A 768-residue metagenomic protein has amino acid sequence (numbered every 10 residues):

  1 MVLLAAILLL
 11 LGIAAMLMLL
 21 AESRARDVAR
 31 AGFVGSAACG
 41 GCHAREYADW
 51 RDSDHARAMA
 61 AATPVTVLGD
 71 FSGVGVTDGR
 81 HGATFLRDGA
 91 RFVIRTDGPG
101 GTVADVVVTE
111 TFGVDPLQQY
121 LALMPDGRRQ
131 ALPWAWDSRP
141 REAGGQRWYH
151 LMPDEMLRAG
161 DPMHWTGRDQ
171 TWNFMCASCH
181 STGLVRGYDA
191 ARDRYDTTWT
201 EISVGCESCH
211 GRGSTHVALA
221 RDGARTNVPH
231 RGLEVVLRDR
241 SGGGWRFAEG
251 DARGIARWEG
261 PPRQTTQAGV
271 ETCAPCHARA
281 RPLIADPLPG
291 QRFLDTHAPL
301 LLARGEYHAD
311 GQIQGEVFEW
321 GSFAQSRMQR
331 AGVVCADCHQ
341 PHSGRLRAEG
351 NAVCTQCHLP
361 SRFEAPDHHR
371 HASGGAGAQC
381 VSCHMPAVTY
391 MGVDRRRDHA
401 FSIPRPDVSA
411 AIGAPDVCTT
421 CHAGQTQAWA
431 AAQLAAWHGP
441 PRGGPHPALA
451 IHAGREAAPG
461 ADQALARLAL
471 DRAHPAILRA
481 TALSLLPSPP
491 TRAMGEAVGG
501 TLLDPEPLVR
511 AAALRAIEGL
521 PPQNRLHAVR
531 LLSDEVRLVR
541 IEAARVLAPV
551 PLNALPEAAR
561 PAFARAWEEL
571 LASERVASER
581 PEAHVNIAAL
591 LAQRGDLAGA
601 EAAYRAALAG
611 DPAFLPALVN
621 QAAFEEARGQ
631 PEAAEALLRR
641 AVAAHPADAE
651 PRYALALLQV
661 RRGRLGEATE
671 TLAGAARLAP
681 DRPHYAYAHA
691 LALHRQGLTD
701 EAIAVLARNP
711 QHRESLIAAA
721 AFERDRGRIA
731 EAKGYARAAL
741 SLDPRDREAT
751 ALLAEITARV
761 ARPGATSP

Functional and structural regions predicted by a protein language model:
A37, R45-G113, L117-P125, P133 (+6 more regions): Primarily the internal scaffold of c-type cytochrome electron-transfer domains, especially repeated/multiheme c-type
P459-A469, T491-L503, P521-L531, N553-L571 (+1 more regions): Amphipathic alpha-helical scaffolding segments comprising HEAT/armadillo-like alpha-solenoid repeats
D504-P505, D534, V576, G610-D611 (+4 more regions): Structural marker of alpha-solenoid helical repeat scaffolds
G519, P549, Q593, A627-R628 (+4 more regions): Register position in tetratricopeptide repeats
